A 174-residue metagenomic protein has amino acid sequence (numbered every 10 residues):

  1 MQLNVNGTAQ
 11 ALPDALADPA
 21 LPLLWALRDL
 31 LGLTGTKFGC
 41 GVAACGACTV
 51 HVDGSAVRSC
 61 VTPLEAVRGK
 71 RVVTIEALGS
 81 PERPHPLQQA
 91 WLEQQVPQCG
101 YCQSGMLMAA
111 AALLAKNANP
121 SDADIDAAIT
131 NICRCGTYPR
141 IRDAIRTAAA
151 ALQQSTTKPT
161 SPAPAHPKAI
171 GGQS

Functional and structural regions predicted by a protein language model:
M1-S174: Signature of N-terminal electron-transfer/Fe-S-associated modules in redox systems
